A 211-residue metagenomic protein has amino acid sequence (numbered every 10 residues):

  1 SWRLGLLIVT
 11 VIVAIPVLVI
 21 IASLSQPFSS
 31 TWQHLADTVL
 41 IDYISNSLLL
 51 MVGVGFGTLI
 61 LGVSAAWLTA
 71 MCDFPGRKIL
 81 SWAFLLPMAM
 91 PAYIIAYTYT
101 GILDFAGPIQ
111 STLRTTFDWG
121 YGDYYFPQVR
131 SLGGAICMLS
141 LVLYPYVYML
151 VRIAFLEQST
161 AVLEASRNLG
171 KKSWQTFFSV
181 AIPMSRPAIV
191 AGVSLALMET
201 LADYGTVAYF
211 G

Functional and structural regions predicted by a protein language model:
S1-F28, T38-L156, M184-G205: Membrane-water interface segments at the C-terminal ends of transmembrane alpha-helices in multi-pass inner-membrane
S30-H34, S81, R114-D118, T160-N168 (+1 more regions): Short amphipathic alpha-helical coupling elements at transmembrane boundaries
P75, K171-K172: Short coil/turn motifs that cap or connect alpha-helices
S131, T176-F177: Juxtamembrane helix-start elements in MFS-like secondary transporters
Y148, S173-W174: The DNA-contacting recognition helix of HTH DNA-binding domains and analogous helical DNA-recognition elements
L169-K171, P183: Glycine/proline-centered hinge or cleavage motifs at structural transition points of membrane proteins
T206-V207, G211: Transmembrane helix-loop junctions at the membrane interface of multipass transporters and ion channels
